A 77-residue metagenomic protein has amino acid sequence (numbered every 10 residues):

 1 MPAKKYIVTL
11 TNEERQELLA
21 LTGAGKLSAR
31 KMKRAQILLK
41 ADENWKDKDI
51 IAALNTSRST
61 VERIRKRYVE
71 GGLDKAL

Functional and structural regions predicted by a protein language model:
M1-L77: Short, basic alpha-helical/linker "hinge" immediately adjacent to a nucleic-acid-recognition surface
